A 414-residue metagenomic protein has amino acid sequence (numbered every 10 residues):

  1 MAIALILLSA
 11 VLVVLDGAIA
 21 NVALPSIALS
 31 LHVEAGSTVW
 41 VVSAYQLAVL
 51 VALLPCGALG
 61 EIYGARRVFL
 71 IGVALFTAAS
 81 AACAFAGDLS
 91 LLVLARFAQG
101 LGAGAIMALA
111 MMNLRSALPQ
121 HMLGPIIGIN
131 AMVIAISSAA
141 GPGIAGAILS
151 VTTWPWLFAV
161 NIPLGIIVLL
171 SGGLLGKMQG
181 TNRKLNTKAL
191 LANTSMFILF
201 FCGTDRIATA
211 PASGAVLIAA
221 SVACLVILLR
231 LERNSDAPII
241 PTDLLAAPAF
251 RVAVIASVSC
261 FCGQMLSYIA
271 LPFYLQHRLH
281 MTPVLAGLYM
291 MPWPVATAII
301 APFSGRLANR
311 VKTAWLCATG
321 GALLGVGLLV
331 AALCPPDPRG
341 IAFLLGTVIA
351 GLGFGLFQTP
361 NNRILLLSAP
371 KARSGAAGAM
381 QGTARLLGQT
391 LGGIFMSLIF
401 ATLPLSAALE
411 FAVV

Functional and structural regions predicted by a protein language model:
M1-L15, A20-V22, L31, A35 (+5 more regions): 12-transmembrane solute porter fold
A4, A20, W40, A52 (+11 more regions): Signature of the 12-TM Major Facilitator Superfamily
V11, L47, A81-A82, F97 (+8 more regions): Hydrophobic residues within the alpha-helical transmembrane core of Major Facilitator Superfamily
V13, V42-Y45, V49, F76 (+11 more regions): Structural signature of transmembrane alpha-helices in multi-pass secondary transporters
A58-K188: Helix-loop-helix hairpins in multi-pass membrane proteins, especially solute transporters
L75-F85, G102, L164-S171, M196 (+3 more regions): Transmembrane-helix signature of multi-pass solute transporters
A108, I129, I134-G146, F197 (+3 more regions): Glycine/proline-centered helix-kink
S150-A256, Y289: Hydrophobic transmembrane-helix bundles of small-molecule transporters
